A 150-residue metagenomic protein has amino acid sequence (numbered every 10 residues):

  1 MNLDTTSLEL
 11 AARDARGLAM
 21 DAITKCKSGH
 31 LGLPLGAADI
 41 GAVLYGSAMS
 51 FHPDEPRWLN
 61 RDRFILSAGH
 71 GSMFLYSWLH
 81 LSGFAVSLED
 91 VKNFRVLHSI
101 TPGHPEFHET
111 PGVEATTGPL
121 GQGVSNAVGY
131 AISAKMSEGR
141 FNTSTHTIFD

Functional and structural regions predicted by a protein language model:
M1-G17: Generic start-of-chain signal for non-secretory N-termini
L3-D4, K25-C26, E114-A115: Residue-level detector of alpha-helix boundaries and kinks
A12-S28: N-terminal capping segment at the start of a domain
A22, G36-D150: Cofactor-binding active-site loop characterized by glycine-rich and histidine/acidic residues
G29-P34: Flexible, glycine/charged-enriched surface loops at secondary-structure junctions
